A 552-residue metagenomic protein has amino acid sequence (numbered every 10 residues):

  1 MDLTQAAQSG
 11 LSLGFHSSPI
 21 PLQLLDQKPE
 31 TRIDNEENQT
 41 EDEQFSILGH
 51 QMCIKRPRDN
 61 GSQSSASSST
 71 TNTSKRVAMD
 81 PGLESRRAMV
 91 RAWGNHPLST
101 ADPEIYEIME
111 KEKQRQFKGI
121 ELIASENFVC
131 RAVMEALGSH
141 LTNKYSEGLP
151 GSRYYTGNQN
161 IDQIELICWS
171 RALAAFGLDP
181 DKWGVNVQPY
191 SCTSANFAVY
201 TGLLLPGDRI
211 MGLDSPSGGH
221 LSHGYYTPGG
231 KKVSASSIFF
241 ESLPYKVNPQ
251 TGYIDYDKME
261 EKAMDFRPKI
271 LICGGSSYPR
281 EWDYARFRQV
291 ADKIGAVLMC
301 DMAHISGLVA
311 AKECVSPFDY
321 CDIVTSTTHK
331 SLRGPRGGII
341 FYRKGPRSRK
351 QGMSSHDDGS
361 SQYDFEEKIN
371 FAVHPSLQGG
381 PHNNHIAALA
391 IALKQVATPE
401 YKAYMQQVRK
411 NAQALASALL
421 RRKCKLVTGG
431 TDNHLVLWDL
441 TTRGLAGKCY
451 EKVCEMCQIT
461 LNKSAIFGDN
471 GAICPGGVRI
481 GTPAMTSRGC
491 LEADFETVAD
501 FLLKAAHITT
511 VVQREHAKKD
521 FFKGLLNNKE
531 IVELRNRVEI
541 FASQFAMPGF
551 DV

Functional and structural regions predicted by a protein language model:
D2-E30, D42-R171, Q289, E539-V552: N-terminal glycine-rich, Lys/His-bearing helix-loop that initiates the first secondary-structure elements of many
Q8-G10, N38, H50, T73-R76 (+7 more regions): PLP-dependent enzyme catalytic core of the Aspartate aminotransferase-like
R86, I167-K423: Conserved PLP-enzyme active-site core in the AAT-like
E112-K118, N143-P150, P268, F365-F371 (+5 more regions): Short acidic (Asp/Glu) and glycine-rich catalytic loops that position anionic groups and cofactors
G119, P150-G151, K182-W183, G379-N383 (+5 more regions): Flexible, glycine/charged-enriched surface loops at secondary-structure junctions
S222-S234, G352-M353, C454, R514-N528: Short mixed-charge
A390, Q407-Q413, G429-D439, F467-A472 (+1 more regions): A glycine-rich phosphate-binding loop feature that marks nucleotide/adenosyl-phosphate handling sites
K425-A493: Conserved PLP-binding catalytic core of the aspartate aminotransferase-like
